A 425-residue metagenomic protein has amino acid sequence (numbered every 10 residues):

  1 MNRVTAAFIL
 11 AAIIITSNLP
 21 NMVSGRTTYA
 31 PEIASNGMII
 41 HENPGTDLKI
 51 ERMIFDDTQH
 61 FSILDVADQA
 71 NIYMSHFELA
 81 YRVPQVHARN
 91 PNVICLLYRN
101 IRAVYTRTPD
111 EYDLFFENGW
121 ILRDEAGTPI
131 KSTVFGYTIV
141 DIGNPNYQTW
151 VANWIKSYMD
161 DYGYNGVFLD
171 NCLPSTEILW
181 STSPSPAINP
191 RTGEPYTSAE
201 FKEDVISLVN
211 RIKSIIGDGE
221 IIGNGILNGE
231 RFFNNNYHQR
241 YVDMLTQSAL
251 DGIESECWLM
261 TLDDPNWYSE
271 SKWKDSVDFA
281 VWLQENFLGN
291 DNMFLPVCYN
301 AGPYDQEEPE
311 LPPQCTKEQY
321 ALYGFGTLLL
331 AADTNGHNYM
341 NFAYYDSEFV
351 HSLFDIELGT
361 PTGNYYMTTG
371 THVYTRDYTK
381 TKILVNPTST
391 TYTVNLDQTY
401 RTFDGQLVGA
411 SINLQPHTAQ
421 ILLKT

Functional and structural regions predicted by a protein language model:
M1-R26: Secretory targeting signatures
R26-T425: Glycan-processing catalytic domains of CAZymes
